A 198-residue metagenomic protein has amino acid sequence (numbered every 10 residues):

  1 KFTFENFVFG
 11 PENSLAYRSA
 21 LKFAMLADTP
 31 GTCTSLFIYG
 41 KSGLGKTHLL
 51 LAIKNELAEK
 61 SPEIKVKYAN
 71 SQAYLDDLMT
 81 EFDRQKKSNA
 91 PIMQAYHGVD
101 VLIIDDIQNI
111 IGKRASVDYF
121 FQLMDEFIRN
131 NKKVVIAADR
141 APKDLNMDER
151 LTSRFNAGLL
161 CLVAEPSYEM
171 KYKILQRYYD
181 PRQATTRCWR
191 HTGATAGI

Functional and structural regions predicted by a protein language model:
F2-S35: Pre-Walker A (pre-P-loop) alpha-helix and adjacent loop at the N terminus of AAA/AAA+ ATPase modules, a conserved
D28-L51: Walker A/P-loop nucleotide-binding motif
A58, E63-V101: Short glycine-rich substrate-engagement loop in P-loop NTPases that contacts/grips substrate
Y68-A69, I103-D105, K133-D139: Structural recognition of the conserved hydrophobic beta-strand(s) that form the central parallel beta-sheet of P-loop
E81-R84, P142-A157: Short regulatory helix/loop adjacent to the ATP-binding pocket of P-loop NTPases
Q122-E149: Sensor-1/coupling segment of RecA-like P-loop NTPase cores
G158, K173-T185: Conserved AAA+ ATPase "sensor/coupling" helix adjacent to the nucleotide-binding pocket
G158-K171: Conserved AAA+ ATPase "SRH/arginine-finger" region at the nucleotide-binding site
